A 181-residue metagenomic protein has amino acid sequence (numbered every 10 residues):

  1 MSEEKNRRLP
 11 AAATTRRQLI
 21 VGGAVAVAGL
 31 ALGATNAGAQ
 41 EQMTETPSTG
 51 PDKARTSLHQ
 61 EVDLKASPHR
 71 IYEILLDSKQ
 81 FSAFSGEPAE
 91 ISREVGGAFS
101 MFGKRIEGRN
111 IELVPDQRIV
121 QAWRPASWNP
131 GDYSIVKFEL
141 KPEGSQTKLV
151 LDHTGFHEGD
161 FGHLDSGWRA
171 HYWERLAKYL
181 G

Functional and structural regions predicted by a protein language model:
M1-T14, A28, L32: N-terminal secretory signal peptides
T35-R70, F99: C-terminal segment of N-terminal export signals and the immediately downstream linker at the start of the mature
H59, K79-E112: Short beta-edge strand/loop motif at the mouth of beta-sheet-based domains
K65-A83: Amphipathic alpha-helical segments
P68, I111-D116, L140-K148: A short, structured loop/turn motif at beta-sheet edges
I71, F81, F99, N110 (+4 more regions): Hydrophobic pocket/interface hotspot
D77, E112-V114, W123-P125, H153-G155: A mature extracytoplasmic/lumenal domain signature
W128-H171: Beta-strand/loop substructures that line and gate deep hydrophobic ligand-binding cavities in soluble
